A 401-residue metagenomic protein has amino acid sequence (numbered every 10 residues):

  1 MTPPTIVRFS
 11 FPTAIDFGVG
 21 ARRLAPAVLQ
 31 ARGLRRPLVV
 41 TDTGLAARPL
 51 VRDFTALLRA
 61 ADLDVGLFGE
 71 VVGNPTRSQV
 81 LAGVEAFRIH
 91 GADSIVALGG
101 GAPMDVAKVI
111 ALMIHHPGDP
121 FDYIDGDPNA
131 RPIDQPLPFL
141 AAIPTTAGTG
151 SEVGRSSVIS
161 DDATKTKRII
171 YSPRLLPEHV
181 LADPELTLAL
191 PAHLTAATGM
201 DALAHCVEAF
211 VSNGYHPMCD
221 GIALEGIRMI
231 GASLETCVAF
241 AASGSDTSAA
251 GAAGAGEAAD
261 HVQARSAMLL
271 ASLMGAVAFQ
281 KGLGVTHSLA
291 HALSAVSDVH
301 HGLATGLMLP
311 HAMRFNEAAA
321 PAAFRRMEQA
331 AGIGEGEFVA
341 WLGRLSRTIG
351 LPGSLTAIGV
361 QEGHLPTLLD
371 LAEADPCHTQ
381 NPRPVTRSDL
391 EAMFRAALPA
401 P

Functional and structural regions predicted by a protein language model:
M1-F68, A400-P401: An N-terminal, well-structured beta->alpha segment
A46-D119, T236-S243, G256-Q263: N-terminal small/polar loop signature for handling phosphorylated ligands or for N-terminal nucleophile
S78-E185: Glycine/threonine-rich beta-strand-loop-alpha-helix active-site module that forms ligand/phosphate-binding
G148, L273-G302, D375-T379: Glycine-rich phosphate/pyrophosphate-binding beta-alpha loops
S156-K281, S388: Carboxylate- and glycine-rich phosphate/diphosphate-binding segment that chelates Mg2+/Mn2+
L293-H364, A400: Gly/Pro-rich interdomain helix-loop hinge
E362-P401: Short, amphipathic C-terminal "tail helix"
